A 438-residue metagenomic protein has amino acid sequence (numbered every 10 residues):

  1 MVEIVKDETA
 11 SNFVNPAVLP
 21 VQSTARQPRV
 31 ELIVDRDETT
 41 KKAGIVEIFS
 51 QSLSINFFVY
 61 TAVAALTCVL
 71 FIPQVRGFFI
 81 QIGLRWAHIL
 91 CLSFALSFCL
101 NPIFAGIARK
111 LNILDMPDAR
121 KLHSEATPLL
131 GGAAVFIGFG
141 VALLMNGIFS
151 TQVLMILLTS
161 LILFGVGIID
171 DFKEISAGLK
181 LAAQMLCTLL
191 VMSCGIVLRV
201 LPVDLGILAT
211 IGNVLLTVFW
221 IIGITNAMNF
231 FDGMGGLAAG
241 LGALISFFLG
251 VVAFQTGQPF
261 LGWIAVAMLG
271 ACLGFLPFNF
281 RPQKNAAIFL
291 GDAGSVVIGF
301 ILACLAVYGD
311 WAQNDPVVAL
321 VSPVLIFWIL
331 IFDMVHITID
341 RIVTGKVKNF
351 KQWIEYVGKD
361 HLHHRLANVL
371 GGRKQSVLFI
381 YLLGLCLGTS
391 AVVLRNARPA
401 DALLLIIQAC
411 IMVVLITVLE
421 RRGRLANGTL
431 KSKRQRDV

Functional and structural regions predicted by a protein language model:
V2-G106, N112, F139-G165, L237-V438: Alpha-helical transmembrane segments
M116-P128, A287: Juxtamembrane helix-capping/reentrant segments at transmembrane boundaries
L154, A209-T217: Membrane-interfacial loop-to-helix junctions in multi-pass transporters
L158-G167, A183-L198, L216-N229, G242-F248 (+1 more regions): Membrane-embedded alpha-helical core segments of multi-pass
I169-I175, L179-K180, L186: Contiguous, non-catalytic segments that form substrate-binding/exosite surfaces or channel walls
F172-K173, G223-I245, S295-V296: Short acidic, Gly/Ser-rich segments with clustered Asp/Glu that frequently serve as metal-coordination loops in enzyme
K173-S176, V200-A209, K348-N349, G371: Membrane interface segments of multi-pass transport proteins and intramembrane proteases
